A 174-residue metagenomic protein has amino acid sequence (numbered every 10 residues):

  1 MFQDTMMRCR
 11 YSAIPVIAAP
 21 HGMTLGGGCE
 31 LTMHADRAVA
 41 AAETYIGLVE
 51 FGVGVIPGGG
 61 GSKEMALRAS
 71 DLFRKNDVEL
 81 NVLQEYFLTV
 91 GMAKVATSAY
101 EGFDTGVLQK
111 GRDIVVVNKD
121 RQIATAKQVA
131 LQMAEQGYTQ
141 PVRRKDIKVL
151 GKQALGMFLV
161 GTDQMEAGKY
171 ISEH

Functional and structural regions predicted by a protein language model:
M1-P20, G61-Q84, L88: An acidic, glycine-rich surface segment that forms the CoA-thioester-binding/catalytic face of crotonase-fold enzymes
Q3, G26, G59, A96: Glycine-rich phosphate-binding loop at the start of an alpha helix
M6, C29, A99-Y100: Short glycine-/small-residue-rich flexible loop motifs, especially phosphate/cofactor-binding loops
C9-V53: Glycine-rich beta-to-alpha active-site loop
A35-G58, G106-Q122: Gly/Pro- and small hydrophobic-enriched strand-loop and loop-to-helix capping segments that sit at the rims
S70-S98, D104, Q109-H174: Intrinsically disordered, low-complexity segments enriched in small/flexible residues
